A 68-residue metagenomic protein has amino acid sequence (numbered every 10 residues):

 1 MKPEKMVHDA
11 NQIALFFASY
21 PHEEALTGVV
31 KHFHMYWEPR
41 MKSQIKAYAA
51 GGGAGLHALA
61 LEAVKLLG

Functional and structural regions predicted by a protein language model:
M1-E23: N-terminal acidic leader/helix
K2, H22-L26, G52, L56: Residue-level recognition of alpha-helical structural elements
P3-V7, G53, G68: A broad, low-amplitude sensor of folded, mature protein cores
H8, G28-H32, A58, E62: Amphipathic alpha-helical interaction segments
A18-A49: Amphipathic, hydrophobic secondary-structure cores in small proteins
W37, L67-G68: Generic hydrophobic/packing signal
K42-L66: Short, charged early-sequence alpha-helical segments and their helix-coil boundaries
